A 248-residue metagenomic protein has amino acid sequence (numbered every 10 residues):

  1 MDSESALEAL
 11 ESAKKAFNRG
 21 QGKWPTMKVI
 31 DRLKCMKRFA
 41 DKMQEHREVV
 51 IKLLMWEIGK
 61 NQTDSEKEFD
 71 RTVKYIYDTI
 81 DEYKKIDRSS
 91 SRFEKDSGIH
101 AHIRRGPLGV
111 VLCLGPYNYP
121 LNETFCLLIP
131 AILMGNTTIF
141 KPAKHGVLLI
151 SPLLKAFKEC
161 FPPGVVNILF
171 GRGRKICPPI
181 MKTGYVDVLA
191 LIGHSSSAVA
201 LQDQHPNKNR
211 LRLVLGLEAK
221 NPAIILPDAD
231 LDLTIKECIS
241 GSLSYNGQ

Functional and structural regions predicted by a protein language model:
M1, K34-R38, D70, K85-L114 (+1 more regions): Terminal low-complexity tails and localization/encapsulation signals of metabolic enzymes
M1-I86: Glycine-rich loop-to-alpha-helix module at the N-terminal edge of alpha/beta enzyme cores
R32, L54, G135, V166 (+2 more regions): Residue-level signal for inorganic ion chemistry
S89-G164: Conserved small-residue-rich beta-alpha loop and adjacent elements that most often cradle the phosphate/pyrophosphate
H100-A101, I168-A190: A structured beta-alpha segment of the ubiquitous adenosine-cofactor-binding alpha/beta core
L128-I129, C177, I235: Generic hydrophobic/aromatic pocket-lining and core-packing "Φ" positions
F161, V188, S196-Q248: ALDH superfamily catalytic-core signature
